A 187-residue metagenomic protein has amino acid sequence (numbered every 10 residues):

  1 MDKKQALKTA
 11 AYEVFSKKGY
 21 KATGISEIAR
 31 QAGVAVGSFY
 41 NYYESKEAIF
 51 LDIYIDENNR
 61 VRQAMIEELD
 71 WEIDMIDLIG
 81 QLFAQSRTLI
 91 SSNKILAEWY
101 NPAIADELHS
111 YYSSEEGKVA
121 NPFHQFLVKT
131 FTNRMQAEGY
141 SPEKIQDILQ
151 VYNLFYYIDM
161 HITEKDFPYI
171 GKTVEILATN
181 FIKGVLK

Functional and structural regions predicted by a protein language model:
D2-Y12, I28, I53-E57, V61-M65: Generic hydrophobic, amphipathic alpha-helix propensity
A6, V14-A48, D52: Helix-turn-helix
K17-K21, N93, E138: Short coil/turn segments at alpha/beta junctions that flank glycine-rich nucleotide-binding fingerprints
K46, I53, E57, V61 (+4 more regions): Hydrophobic/aromatic residues within well-ordered alpha-helical segments
D52, D56, I66-S92, L149: Hydrophobic alpha-helical connector segments
R62, H109-G139, Q146, K172 (+1 more regions): Amphipathic alpha-helical packing segments from all-alpha helical-bundle domains
T88-Y111, M160-E164: Amphipathic alpha-helical segments used for helix-helix packing
E98-N101, M135-N180: Hydrophobic/aromatic-rich alpha-helical bundle segments in the mid-to-C-terminal region
